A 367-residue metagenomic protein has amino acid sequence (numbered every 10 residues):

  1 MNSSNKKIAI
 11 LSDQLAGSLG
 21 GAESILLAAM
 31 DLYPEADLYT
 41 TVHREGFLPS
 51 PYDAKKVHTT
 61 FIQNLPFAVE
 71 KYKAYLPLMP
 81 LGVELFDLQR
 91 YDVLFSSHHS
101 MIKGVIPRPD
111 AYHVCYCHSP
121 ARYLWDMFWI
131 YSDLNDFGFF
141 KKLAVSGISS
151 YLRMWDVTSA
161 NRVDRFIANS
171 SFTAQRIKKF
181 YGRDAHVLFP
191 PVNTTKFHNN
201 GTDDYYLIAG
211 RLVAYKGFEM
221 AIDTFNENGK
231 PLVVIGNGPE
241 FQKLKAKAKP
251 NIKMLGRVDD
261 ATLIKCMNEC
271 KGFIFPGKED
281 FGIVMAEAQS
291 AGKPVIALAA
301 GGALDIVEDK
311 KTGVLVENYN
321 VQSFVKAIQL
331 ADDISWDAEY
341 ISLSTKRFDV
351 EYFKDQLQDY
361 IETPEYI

Functional and structural regions predicted by a protein language model:
E35-K103: Active-site donor-binding segments of glycosyltransferases and PAPS-dependent sulfotransferases
S146-S149, R153-F197: Donor nucleotide-sugar binding/catalytic pocket of nucleotide-sugar-dependent glycosyltransferases
V192-V233: Conserved donor-binding/catalytic core segment of Leloir-type glycosyltransferases
Q242-I264: Nucleotide-activated donor-binding/catalytic signature segment of Leloir-type glycosyltransferases, i.e., the conserved
G256, E308-K310, V314-V321, I328-S335: Conserved acidic donor-binding segment of nucleotide-sugar-dependent glycosyltransferases
N268-D280, K293: Acidic donor-binding loop of glycosyltransferase active sites
I274, P294-L298, V307: Short hydrophobic beta-strand element within catalytic cores of glycosyltransferases and related nucleotide-activated
Y319, D333-P364: A charged, aromatic-enriched C-terminal amphipathic alpha-helix characteristic of glycosyltransferases across folds
